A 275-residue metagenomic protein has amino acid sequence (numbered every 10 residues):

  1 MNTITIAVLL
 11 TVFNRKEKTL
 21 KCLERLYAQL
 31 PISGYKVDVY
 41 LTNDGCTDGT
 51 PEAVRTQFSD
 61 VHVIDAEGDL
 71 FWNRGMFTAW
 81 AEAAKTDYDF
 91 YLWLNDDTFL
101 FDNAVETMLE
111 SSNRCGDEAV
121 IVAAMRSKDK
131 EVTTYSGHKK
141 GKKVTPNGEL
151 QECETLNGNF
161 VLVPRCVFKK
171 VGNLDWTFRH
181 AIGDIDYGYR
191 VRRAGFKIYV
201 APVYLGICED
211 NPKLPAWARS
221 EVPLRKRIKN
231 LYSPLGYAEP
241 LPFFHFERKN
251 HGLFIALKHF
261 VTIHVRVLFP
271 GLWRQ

Functional and structural regions predicted by a protein language model:
I6-C22, Q29, T42: A conserved hydrophobic helix/loop-capping motif in glycosyltransferases and polysaccharide synthases
R25-K36: Short, acidic, metal-binding catalytic loop of nucleotide-sugar glycosyltransferases
T42-E52: A conserved acidic beta->alpha catalytic loop
Y88-F99: Short beta-strand-to-loop acidic/aromatic patch adjacent to the donor-nucleotide binding site
F99-T134: Conserved donor NDP-sugar-binding/catalytic core segment of glycosyltransferases
K143-V163, K229-L231: A recurrent flexible, glycine/aromatic-enriched loop bordering the glycosyltransferase active site that acts as
V161-V163, V167-G172, T177-Y204: A short, conserved alpha-helix in the catalytic core of glycosyltransferases
K213-L214, A218-Q275: Non-catalytic, C-terminal membrane-associated alpha-helical segments of glycosyltransferases
